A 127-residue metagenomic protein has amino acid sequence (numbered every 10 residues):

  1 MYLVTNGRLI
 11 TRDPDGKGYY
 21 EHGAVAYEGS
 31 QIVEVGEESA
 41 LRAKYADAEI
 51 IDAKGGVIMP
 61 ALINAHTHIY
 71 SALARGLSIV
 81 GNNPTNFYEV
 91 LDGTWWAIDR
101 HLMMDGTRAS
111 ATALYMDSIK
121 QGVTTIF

Functional and structural regions predicted by a protein language model:
M1-K44, V57: N-terminal metal-binding scaffold of metallo-dependent hydrolase/deaminase domains
L3, I50-D52: Conserved beta-strand scaffold positions in the cores of enzyme catalytic domains, especially in NTP/NDP-utilizing
A43-A48, S71: A short, polar/proline- and glycine-enriched secondary-structure boundary/capping micro-motif
G55, H66, G122: Conserved, mostly hydrophobic/aromatic
P60-A72: Histidine-centered catalytic micro-motifs
L73-T107: Active-site gating loops and adjacent loop-to-helix segments of metal-dependent hydrolytic enzymes
A111-F127: Divalent metal-dependent hydrolysis catalytic cores, especially in the metallo-beta-lactamase
